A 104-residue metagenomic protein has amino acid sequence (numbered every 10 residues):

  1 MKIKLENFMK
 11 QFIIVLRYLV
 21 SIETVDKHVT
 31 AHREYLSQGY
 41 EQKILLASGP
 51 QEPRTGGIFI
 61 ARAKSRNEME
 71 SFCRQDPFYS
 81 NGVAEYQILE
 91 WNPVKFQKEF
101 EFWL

Functional and structural regions predicted by a protein language model:
K2-L104: Conserved, structured core segments of small domains
